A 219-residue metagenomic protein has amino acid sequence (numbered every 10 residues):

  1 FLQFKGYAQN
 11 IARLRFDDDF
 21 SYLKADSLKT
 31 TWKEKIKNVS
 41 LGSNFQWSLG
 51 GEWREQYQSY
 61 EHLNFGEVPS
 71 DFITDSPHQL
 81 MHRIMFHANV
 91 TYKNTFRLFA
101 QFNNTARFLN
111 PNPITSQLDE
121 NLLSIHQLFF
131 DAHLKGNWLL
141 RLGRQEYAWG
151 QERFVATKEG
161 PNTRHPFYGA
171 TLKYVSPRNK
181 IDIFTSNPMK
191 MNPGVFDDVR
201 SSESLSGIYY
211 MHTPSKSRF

Functional and structural regions predicted by a protein language model:
G6-S76: N-terminal periplasmic/intermembrane-space "pro-region" immediately following the signal or transit peptide
F45, S76-H82, N121-H126, R164-Y168 (+2 more regions): Residues that define the transmembrane beta-barrel architecture of outer-membrane proteins
W47-E55, L98-A100, W138-L140, I181-I183 (+1 more regions): Transmembrane beta-strands of outer-membrane beta-barrel proteins
G51, I84-V90, Q127-A132, A170-Y174 (+1 more regions): Residues on the lipid-exposed face of transmembrane beta-strands in outer-membrane beta-barrel proteins
W53-E61, N94, F102-F108, R144-A148 (+3 more regions): Transmembrane beta-strands of outer-membrane beta-barrel pores
E61-H82, Y92-G136, E152-T157: Surface-exposed loop and membrane-interface regions of Gram-negative outer-membrane beta-barrel proteins
G136-L140, K158-F219: Signature for the C-terminal beta-barrel architecture of outer-membrane proteins
